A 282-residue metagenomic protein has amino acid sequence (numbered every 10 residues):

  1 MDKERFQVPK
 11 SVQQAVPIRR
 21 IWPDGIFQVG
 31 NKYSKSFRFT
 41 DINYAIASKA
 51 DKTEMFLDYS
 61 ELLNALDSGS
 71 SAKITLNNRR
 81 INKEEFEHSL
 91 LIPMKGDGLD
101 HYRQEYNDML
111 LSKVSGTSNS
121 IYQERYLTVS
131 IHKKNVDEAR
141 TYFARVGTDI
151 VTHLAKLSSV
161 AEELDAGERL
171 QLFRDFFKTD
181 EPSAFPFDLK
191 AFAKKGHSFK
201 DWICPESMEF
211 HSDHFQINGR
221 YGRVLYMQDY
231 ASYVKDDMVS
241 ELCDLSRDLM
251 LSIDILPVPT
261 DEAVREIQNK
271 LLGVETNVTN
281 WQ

Functional and structural regions predicted by a protein language model:
M1-Q282: Extended, folded cores of ATP/NTP-driven motor/assembly subunits in large transport and secretion machines
